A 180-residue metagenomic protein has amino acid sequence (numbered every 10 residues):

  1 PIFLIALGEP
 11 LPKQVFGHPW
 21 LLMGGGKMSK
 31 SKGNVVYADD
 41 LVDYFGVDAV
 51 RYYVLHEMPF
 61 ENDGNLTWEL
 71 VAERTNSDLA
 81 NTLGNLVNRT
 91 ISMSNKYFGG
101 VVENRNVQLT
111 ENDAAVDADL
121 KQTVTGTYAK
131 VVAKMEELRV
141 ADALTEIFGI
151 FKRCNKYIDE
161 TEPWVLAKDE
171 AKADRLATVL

Functional and structural regions predicted by a protein language model:
P1-L7: Metal-dependent nuclease catalytic cores in nucleic-acid-processing enzymes, especially RNase H-like/related
I5, D43, E136: Short polybasic/polar patches that bind polyanions
P10-L11: A short alpha->loop->secondary-structure connector
Q14-G17: Beta-strand segments within the central parallel beta-sheet cores of soluble alpha/beta enzyme folds
P19-L109: Catalytic adenosine-cofactor/nucleotide-binding cores of aminoacyl-tRNA synthetases and other
G33-Y37, V116, T123: Short acidic-hydrophobic sequence patches enriched in Asp/Glu that either
E57, L70-N106, D113, L120-L180: Helix-rich, typically C-terminal accessory recognition domains appended to large enzymatic cores
